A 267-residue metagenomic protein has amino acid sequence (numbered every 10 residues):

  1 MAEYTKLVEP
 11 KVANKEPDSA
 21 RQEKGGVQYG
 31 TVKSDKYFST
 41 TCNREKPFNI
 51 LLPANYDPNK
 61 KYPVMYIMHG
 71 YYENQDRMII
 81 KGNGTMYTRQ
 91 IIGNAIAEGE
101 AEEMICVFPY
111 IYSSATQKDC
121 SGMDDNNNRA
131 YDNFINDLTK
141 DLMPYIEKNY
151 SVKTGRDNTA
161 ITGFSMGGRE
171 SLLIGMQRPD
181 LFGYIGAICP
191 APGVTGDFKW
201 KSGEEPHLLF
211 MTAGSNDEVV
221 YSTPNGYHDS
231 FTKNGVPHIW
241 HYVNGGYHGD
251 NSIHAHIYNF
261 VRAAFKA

Functional and structural regions predicted by a protein language model:
M1-A267: Non-catalytic cap/lid and distal C-terminal segments of serine-dependent acyl enzymes
